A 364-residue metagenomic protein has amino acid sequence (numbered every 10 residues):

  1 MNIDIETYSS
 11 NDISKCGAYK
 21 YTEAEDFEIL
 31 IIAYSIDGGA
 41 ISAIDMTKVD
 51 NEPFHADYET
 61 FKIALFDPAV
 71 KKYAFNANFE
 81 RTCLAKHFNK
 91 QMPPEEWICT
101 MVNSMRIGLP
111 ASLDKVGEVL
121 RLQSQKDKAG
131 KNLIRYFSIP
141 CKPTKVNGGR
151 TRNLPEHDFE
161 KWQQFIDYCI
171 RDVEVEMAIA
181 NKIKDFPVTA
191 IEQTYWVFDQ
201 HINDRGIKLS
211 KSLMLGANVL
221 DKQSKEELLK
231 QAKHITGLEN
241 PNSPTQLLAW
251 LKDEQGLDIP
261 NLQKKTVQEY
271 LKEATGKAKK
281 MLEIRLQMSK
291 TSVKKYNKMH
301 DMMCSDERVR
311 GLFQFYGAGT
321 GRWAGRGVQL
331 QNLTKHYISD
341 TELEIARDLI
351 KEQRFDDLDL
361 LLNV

Functional and structural regions predicted by a protein language model:
M1-T7, N11-I13, A24, I31-A33 (+1 more regions): Conserved "right-hand" nucleotidyltransferase catalytic core of DNA-directed polymerases
S10-S14, A43-M46: Cytochrome P450 core scaffold surrounding the K-helix E-X-X-R motif and the conserved "meander" helix-loop region
G17-Y19: Short, conserved, GDST-rich strand-edge loop motifs in beta-rich repeat architectures
F27-I29, Y34, G38-E59, A64-K184 (+2 more regions): Active-site-proximal helix-loop-helix substrate-binding element of RNase H-like nuclease domains
